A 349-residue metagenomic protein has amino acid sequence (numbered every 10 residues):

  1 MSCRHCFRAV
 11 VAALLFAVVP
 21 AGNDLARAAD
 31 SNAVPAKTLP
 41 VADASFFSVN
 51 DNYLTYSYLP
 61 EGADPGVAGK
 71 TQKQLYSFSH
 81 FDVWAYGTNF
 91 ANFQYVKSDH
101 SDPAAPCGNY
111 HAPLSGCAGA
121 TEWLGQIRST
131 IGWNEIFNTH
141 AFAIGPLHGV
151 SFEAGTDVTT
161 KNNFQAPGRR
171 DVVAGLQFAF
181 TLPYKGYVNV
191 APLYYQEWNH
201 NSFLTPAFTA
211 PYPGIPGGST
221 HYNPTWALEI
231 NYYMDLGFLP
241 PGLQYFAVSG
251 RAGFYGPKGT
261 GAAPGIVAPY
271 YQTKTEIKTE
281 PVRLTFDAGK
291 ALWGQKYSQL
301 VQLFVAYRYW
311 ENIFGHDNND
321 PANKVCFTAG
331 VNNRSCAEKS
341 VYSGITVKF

Functional and structural regions predicted by a protein language model:
M1-F47: Cleavable N-terminal export/targeting peptides
R27-N92: Short glycine/proline- and aromatic-enriched beta-strand/turn motifs that initiate or cap beta-hairpins
T38-N50, F81, Y86-N92, W133-S151 (+3 more regions): Short loop/turn motifs that connect adjacent beta-strands in outer-membrane beta-barrel proteins
Y56-G62, Y95-D99, A154-N162, P192-H200 (+4 more regions): Transmembrane beta-strands of outer-membrane beta-barrel pores
D64-G69, D102-Y110, N163-G168, N201-F208 (+2 more regions): Outer-membrane beta-barrel translocator domains and adjoining extracellular loop/strand segments of Gram-negative
N92-P167, I277, I313, F327-G330: Surface-exposed loop and membrane-interface regions of Gram-negative outer-membrane beta-barrel proteins
P167-A288, Q295-K296, A337: Detector for outer-membrane/organellar transmembrane beta-barrel domains, recognizing the amphipathic beta-strand
S335-F349: Outer-membrane beta-barrel "beta-signal"
